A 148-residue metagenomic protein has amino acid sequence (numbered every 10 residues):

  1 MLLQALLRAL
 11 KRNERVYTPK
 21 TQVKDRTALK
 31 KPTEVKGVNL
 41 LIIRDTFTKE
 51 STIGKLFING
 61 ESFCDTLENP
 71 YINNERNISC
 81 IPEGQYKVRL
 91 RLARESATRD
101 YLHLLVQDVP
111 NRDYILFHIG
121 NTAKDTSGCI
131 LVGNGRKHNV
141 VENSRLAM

Functional and structural regions predicted by a protein language model:
L2-M148: Cell wall/extracellular polymer interaction/catalysis modules
